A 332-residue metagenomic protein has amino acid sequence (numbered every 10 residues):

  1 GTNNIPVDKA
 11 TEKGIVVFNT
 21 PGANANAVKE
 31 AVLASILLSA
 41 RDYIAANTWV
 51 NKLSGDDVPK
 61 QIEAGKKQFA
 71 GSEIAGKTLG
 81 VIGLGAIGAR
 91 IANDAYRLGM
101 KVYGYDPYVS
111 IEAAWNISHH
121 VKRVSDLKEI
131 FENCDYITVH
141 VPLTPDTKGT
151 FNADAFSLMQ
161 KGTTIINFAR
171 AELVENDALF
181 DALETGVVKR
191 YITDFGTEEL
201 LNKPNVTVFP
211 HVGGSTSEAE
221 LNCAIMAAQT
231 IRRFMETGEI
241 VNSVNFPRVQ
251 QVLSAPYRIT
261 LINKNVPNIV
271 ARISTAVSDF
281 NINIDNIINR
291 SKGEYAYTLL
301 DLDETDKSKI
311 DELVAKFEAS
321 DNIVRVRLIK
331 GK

Functional and structural regions predicted by a protein language model:
G1-T20, E132, N152-D154, L158 (+2 more regions): An N-terminal-biased, well-structured beta-alpha scaffold segment characteristic of Rossmann-like dinucleotide-binding
K13, P21-T78, N242: Phosphate-binding beta-alpha-beta segment of Rossmann-like dinucleotide-binding domains, i.e., the NAD(P)
G14-N26, A169, H211-G213: Short beta->alpha connector loops at strand-helix junctions that form conserved, small/polar/Pro-enriched
K29-T48, N93-M100, M226-E239, S274-S278: Oxidoreductase and adenylate-handling cofactor-binding alpha/beta cores
K77, L84-G85: Glycine-rich Rossmann-fold phosphate-binding loop(s) that bind the pyrophosphate of adenine dinucleotide cofactors
G88-A89: N-terminal Rossmann-fold NAD(P) dinucleotide-binding loop
P107-L200, S215: Rossmann-like adenosine-cofactor binding region
Y191, L201-P204, V212-K332: NAD(P)-dependent dehydrogenase/reductase Rossmann-like domain
